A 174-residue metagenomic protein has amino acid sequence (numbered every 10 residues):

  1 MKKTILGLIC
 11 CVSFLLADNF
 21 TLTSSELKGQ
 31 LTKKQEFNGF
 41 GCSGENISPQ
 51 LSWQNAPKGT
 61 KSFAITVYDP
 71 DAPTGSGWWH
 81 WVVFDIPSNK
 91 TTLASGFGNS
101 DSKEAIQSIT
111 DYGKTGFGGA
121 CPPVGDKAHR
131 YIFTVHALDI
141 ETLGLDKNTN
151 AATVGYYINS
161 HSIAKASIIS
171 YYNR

Functional and structural regions predicted by a protein language model:
T4-S13: Sec-dependent N-terminal signal peptides
A17-R174: N-terminus-centered regions that define maturation/targeting leaders and the start of the first functional domain
